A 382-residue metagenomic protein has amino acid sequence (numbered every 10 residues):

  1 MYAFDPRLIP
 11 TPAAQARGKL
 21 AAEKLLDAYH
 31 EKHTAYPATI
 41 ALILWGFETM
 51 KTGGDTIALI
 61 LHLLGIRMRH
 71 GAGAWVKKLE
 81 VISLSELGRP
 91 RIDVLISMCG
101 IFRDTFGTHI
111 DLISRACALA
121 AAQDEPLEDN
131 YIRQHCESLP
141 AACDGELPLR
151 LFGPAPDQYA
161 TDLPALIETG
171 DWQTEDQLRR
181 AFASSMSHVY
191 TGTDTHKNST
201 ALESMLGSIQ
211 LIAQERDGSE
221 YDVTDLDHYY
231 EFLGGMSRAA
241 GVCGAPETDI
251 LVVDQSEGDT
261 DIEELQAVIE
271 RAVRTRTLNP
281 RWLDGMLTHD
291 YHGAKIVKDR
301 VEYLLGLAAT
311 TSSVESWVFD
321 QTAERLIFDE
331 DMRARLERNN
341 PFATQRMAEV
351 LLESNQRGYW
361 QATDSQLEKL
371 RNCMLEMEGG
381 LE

Functional and structural regions predicted by a protein language model:
M1-E382: Ligand/cofactor-recognition surfaces for anionic moieties
